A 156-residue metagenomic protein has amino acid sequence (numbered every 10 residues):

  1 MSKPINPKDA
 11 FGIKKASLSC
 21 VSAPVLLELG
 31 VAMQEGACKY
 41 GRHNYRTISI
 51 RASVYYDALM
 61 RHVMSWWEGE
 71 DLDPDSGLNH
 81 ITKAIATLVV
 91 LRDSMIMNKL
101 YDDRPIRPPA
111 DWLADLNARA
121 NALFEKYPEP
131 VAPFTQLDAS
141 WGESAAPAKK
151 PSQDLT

Functional and structural regions predicted by a protein language model:
M1-T156: Intrinsically disordered, low-complexity regulatory regions that flank transcription factor DNA-binding cores
